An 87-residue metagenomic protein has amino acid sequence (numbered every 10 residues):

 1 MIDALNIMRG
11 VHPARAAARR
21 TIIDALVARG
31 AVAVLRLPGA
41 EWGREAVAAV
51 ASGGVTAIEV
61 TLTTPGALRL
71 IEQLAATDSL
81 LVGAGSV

Functional and structural regions predicted by a protein language model:
I2-V87: Conserved N-terminal beta1-alpha1 strand-loop-helix module at the mouth
